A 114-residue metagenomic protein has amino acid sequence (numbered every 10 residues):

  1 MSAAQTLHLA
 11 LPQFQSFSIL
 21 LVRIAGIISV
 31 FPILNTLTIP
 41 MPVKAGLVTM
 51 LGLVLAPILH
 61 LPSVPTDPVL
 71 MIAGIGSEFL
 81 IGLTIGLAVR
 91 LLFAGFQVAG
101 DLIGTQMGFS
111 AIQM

Functional and structural regions predicted by a protein language model:
M1-M114: Hydrophobic alpha-helical segments and their helix-loop boundaries in membrane and membrane-proximal proteins
